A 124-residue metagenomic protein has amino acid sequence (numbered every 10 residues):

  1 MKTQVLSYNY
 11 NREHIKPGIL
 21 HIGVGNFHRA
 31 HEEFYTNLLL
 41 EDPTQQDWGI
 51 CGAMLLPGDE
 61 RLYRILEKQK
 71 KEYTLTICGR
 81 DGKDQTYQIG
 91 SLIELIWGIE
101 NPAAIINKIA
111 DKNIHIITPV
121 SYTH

Functional and structural regions predicted by a protein language model:
K2-N101, I105: An N-terminal structural lobe/cap that precedes and organizes the functional/catalytic core across diverse proteins
M54, T118-V120: Short beta-strand segments
N107-D111: Short, charge-rich binding segments
H115: Conserved acidic residues
T123-H124: Conserved small/polar residues in nucleotide/adenosyl-binding loops
